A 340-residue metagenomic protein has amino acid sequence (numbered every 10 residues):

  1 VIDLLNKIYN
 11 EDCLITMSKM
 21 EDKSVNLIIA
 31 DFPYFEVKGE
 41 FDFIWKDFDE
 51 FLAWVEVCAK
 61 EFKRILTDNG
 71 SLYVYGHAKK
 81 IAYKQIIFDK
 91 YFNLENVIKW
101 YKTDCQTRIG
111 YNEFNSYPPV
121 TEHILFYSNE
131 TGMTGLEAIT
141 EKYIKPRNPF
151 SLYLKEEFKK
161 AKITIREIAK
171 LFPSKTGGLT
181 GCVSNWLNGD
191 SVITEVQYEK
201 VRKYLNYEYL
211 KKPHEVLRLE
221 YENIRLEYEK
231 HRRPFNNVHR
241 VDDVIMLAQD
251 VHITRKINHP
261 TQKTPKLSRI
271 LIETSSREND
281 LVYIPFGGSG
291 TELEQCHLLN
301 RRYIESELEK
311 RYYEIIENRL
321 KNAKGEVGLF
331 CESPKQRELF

Functional and structural regions predicted by a protein language model:
V1-L4, G328, F340: Short, Lys/Arg-enriched, disordered terminal segments
I2-E305, R311-Y313: Core catalytic lobe of class I
N10-I15, S333-L339: Conserved SAM/SAH-binding loop
E137-E141, V327-R337: Short, flexible loop/turn segments with low-complexity composition
K145-N148, Q336-F340: Amphipathic alpha-helical surface "interface" segments used for docking/oligomerization or membrane association within
I316-E317: Conserved SAM-binding loop
